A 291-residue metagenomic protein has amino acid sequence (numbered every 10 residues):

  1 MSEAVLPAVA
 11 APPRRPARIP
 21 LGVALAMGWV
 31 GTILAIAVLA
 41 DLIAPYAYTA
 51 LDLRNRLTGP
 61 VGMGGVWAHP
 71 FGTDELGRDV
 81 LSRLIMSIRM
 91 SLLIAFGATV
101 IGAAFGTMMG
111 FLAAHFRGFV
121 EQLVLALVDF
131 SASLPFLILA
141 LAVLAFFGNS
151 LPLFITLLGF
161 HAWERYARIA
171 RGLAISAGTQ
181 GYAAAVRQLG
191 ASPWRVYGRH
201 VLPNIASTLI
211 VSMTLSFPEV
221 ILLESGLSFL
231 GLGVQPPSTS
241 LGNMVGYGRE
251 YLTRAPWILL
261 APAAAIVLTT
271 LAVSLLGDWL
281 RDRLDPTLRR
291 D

Functional and structural regions predicted by a protein language model:
M1-T107, F111-L112, Q122, S133 (+3 more regions): Gly/Trp-centered helix-boundary motif
L25-W29, I94-A98, V124-L127, A140 (+5 more regions): Hydrophobic core positions of alpha-helical segments in small-molecule transporters and transporter systems
P70, D74, V80, A104-G106 (+3 more regions): Generic hydrophobic transmembrane alpha-helix motif, especially the helices
R78-L93, G97, R117-L125, I175-T179 (+1 more regions): Amphipathic cytosolic juxtamembrane alpha-helices at the membrane-cytosol interface of multi-pass membrane transporters
R89, V100-I101, S131, L144-G148 (+10 more regions): Residue-level hotspots within pore-lining transmembrane alpha-helices of multi-pass secondary transporters
L93, A104-F105, P135, L139 (+9 more regions): Residue-level signal for transmembrane alpha-helical positions in Major Facilitator Superfamily
V143-F146, L158, G172-A174, L215 (+2 more regions): Glycine-rich helix-loop "coupling/hinge" segments at transmembrane-helix boundaries in multipass transporters
V186, I205, V245, D278-L280: Conserved RecA-like P-loop NTPase ATPase core
